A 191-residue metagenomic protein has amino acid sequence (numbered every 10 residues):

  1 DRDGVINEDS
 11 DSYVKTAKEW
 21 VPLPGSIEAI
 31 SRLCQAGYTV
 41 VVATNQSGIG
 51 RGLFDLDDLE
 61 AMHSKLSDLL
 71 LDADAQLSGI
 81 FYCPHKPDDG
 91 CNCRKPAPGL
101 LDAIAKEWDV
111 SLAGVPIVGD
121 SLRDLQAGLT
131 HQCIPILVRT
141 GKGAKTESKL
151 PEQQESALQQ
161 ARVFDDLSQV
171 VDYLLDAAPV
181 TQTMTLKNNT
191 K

Functional and structural regions predicted by a protein language model:
D1-V41: Active-site neighborhood of HAD-like aspartate-dependent phosphohydrolases
R2, T44, G119-D120: Active-site flanking residues adjacent to catalytic metal/cofactor-binding acidic residues
V5-N7, I49, D124, G143-A144: Active-site loop signature of alpha/beta-hydrolase-fold enzymes
I6-S10, N45-S47, G79-Y82, D102-A105: A short alpha-helix capping/helix-coil boundary motif
S10-V14, G52-L53, K149-L150: Short acidic, glycine/proline-rich loop/turn micro-motifs
S26, I30-H63, Q76-D89, G128: Substrate-recognition element of Asp-dependent hydrolases with the DxDx(T/V) motif
L56-S78, P87-I117, S121-K191: Asp-based, Mg2+/Mn2+-dependent phosphohydrolase catalytic module
